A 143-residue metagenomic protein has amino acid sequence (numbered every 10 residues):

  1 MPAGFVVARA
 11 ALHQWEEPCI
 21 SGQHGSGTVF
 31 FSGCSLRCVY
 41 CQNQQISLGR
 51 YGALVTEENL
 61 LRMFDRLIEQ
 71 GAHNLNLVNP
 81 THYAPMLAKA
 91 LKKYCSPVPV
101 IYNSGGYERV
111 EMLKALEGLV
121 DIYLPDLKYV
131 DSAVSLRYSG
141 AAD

Functional and structural regions predicted by a protein language model:
P2-I122, D131-S132: Conserved Radical SAM active-site core
K128: Cell-envelope and extracellular/periplasmic
V134-D143: Anionic-ligand binding region
